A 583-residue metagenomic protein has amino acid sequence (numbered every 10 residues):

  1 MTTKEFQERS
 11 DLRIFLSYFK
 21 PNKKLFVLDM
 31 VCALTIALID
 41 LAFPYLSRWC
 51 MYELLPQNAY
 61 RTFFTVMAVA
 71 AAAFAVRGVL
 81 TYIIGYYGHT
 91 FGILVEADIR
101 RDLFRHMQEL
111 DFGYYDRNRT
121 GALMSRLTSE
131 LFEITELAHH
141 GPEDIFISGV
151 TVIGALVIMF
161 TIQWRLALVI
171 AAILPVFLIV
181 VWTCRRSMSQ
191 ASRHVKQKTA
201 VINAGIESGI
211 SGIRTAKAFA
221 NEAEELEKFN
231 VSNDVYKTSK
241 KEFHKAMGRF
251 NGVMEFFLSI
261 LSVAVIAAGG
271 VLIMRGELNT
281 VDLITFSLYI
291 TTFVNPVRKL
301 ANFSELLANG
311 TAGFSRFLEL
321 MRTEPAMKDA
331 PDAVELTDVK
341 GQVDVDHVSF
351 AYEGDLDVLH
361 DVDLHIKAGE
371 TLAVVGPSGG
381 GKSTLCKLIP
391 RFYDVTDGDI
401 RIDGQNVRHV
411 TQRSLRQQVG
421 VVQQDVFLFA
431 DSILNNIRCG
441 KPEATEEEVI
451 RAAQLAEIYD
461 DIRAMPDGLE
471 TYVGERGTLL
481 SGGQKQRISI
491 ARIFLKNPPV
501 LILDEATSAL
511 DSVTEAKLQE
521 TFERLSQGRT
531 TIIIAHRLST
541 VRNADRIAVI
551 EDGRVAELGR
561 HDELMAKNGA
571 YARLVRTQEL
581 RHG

Functional and structural regions predicted by a protein language model:
D11, F19, I84, G88-G92 (+3 more regions): Juxtamembrane loop-to-helix connectors within ABC transporter transmembrane domains
L16, K23-K24, F112-G113, S129-A138 (+9 more regions): An intracellular "coupling" helix at the cytosolic face of ABC transporter transmembrane type-1 domains
K20, F26-L80, Y87, F160-R165 (+1 more regions): Transmembrane helix-loop-helix hairpins at lipid-water interfaces of multipass membrane proteins, especially the type-1
V31, T35, I39-F43, L80 (+2 more regions): Hydrophobic alpha-helical transmembrane segments of ABC transporter permease domains
P56-V66, A72, I158-A172, A246-S315 (+1 more regions): Helix-loop-helix
A73-G92, E143-V150, A171-V195, G209 (+3 more regions): Alpha-helical transmembrane segments of multi-pass membrane proteins
L336-G583: ABC-type nucleotide-binding domain
